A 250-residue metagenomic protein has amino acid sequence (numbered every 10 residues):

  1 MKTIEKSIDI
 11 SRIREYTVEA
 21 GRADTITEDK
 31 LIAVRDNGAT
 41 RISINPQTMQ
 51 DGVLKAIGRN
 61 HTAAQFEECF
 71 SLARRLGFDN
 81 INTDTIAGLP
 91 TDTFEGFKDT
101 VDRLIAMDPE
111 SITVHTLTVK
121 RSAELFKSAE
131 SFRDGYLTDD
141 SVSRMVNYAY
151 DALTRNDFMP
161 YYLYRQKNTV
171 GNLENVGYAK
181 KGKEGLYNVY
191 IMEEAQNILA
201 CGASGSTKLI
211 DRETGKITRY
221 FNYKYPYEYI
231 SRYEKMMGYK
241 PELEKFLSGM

Functional and structural regions predicted by a protein language model:
M1, C69, G96, T169-E174 (+2 more regions): Short amphipathic alpha-helical surface micro-motifs
M1-Y148: Conserved non-cysteine loop/helix-boundary elements of the Radical SAM core domain that shape
P90, F97, V101, V170 (+2 more regions): Alpha-helix termini
L117, Q166, S204: Histidine- and/or cysteine-centered catalytic micro-motif in compact active-site loops
S122-C201: A C-terminal junction/extension of Radical SAM enzymes
G177-M250: Radical SAM enzyme core and accessory elements
